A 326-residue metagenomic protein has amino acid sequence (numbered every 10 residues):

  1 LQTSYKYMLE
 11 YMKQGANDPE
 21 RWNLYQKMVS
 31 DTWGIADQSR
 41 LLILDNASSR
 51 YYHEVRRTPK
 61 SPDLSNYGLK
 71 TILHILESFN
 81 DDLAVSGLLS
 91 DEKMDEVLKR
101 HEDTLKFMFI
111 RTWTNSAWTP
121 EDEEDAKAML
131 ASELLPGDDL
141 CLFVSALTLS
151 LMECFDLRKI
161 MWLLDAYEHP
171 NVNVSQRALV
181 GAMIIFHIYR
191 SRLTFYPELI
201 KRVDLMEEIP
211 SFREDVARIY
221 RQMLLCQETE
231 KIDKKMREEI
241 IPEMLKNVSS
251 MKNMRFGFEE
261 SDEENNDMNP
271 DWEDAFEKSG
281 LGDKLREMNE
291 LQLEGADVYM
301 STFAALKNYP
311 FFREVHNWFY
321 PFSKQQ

Functional and structural regions predicted by a protein language model:
E10-G87, E96, R100, T104-N115 (+2 more regions): N-terminal, non-catalytic alpha-helical interaction modules of very large eukaryotic scaffold proteins
